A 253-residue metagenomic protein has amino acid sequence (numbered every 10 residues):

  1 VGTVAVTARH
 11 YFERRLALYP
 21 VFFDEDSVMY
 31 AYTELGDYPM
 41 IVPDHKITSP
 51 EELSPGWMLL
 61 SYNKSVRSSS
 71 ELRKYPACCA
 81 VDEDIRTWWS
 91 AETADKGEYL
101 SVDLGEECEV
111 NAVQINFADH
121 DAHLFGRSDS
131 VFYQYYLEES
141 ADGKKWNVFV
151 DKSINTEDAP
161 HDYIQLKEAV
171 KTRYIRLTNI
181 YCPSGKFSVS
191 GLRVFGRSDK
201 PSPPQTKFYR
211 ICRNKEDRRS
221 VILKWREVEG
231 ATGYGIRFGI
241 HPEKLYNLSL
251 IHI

Functional and structural regions predicted by a protein language model:
G2-A5, S69, N116-A118, E138-S140 (+2 more regions): Predominantly extracellular/luminal cell-surface or secreted proteins
T3-T48: Beta-rich carbohydrate-recognition and catalytic domains
S49-D82: Predominantly extracellular/luminal regions of secreted and cell-surface proteins, especially disulfide-bonded
D82-V150, P160-P204: Aromatic, loop-rich ligand-recognition surfaces of beta-strand-rich domains
K144-D151, P242-S249: Surface-exposed loop/edge segments in extracytoplasmic proteins
F195-G230: Pro/Thr/Ser/Gly-rich low-complexity, intrinsically disordered linker/stalk tracts
G230-L248: Extracellular low-complexity, O-glycosylation-prone stalks/linkers
I251-I253: Conserved small/polar residues in nucleotide/adenosyl-binding loops
